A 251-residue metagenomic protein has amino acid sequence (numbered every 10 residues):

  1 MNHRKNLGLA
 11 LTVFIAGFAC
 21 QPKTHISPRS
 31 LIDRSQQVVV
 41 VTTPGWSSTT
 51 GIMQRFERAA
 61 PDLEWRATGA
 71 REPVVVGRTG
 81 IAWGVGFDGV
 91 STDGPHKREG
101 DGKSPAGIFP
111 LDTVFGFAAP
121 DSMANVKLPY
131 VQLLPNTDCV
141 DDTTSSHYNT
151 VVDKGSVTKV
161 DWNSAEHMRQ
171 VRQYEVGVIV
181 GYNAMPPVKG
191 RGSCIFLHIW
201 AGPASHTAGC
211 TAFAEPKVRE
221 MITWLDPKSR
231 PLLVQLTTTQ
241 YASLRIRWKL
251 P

Functional and structural regions predicted by a protein language model:
M1-G8: Bacterial N-terminal signal peptides that target proteins for export
T12-C20: Hydrophobic h-region of N-terminal signal peptides that target proteins for export in Gram-negative bacteria
P22-T207, P216-P251: Cell wall/extracellular polymer interaction/catalysis modules
C210: Short cysteine clusters
F213: A conserved hydrophobic position in a structured secondary element of the catalytic/binding core that shapes
